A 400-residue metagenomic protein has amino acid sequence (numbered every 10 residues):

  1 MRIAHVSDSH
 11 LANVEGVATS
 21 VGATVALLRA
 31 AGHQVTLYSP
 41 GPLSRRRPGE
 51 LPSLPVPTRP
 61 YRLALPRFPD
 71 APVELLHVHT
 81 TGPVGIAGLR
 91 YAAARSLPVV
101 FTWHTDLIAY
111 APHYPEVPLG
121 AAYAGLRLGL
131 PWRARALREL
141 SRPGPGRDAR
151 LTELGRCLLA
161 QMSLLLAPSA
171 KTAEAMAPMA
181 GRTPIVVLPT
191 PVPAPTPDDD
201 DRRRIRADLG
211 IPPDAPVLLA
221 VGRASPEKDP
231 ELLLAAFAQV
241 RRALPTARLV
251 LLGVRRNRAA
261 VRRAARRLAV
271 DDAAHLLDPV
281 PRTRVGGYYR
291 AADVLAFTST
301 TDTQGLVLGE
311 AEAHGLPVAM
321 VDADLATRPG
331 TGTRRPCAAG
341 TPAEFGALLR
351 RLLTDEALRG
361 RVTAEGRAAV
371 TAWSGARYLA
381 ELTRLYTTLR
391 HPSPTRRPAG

Functional and structural regions predicted by a protein language model:
T19, P216, A220-Q239, R256-A259: A conserved mid-protein helix/loop that constitutes part of the nucleotide-sugar donor-binding site
R138-P184, V192-A194: A short, active-site helix/loop in glycosyltransferases that binds the activated sugar's phosphate group
D198-I211: A short helix/loop element that forms part of the nucleotide-sugar donor recognition site in Leloir-type
A260-V280: Nucleotide-activated donor-binding/catalytic signature segment of Leloir-type glycosyltransferases, i.e., the conserved
P279-V280, G287-A292, L382: Short alpha-helical donor nucleotide-sugar binding micro-motif in glycosyltransferases
T300: Aromatic "clamp/platform" in nucleotide-sugar-dependent glycosyltransferases that forms part of the donor/acceptor
P317-V321: Short hydrophobic beta-strand element within catalytic cores of glycosyltransferases and related nucleotide-activated
G332-A343, R351-E356: Conserved acidic donor-binding segment of nucleotide-sugar-dependent glycosyltransferases
